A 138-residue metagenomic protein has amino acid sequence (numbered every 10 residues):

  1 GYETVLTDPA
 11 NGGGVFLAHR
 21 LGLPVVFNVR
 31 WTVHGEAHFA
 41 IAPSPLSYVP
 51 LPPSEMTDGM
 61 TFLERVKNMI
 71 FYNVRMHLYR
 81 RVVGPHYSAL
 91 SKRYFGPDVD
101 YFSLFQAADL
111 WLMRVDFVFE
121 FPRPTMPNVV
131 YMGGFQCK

Functional and structural regions predicted by a protein language model:
G1-M60, F117-F119: Conserved nucleotide-sugar donor-interacting segment of glycosyltransferase catalytic cores, predominantly GT-B
R65-K138: A nucleotide-sugar donor-handling region in carbohydrate enzymes
